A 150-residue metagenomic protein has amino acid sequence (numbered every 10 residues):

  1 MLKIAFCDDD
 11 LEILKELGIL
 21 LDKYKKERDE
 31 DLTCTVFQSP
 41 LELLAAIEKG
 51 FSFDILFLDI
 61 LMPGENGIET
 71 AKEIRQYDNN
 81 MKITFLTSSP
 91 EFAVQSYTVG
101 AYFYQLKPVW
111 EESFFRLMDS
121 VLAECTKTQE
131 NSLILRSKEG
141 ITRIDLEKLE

Functional and structural regions predicted by a protein language model:
L2-L21: Conserved acidic segment of CheY-like receiver
C7-D8, F37, L56: Conserved sequence signature across two-component system core domains
K15-Y24, L43-L44, A71: Short, well-ordered amphipathic alpha-helices
K25-C34, N80-M81: A generic structural motif
T33-E42: Conserved Asp/Asn-Gly motif in the active-site loop of CheY-like receiver
L44-K127: CheY-like receiver
F115-E150: Conserved binding/recognition cores within well-folded domains
